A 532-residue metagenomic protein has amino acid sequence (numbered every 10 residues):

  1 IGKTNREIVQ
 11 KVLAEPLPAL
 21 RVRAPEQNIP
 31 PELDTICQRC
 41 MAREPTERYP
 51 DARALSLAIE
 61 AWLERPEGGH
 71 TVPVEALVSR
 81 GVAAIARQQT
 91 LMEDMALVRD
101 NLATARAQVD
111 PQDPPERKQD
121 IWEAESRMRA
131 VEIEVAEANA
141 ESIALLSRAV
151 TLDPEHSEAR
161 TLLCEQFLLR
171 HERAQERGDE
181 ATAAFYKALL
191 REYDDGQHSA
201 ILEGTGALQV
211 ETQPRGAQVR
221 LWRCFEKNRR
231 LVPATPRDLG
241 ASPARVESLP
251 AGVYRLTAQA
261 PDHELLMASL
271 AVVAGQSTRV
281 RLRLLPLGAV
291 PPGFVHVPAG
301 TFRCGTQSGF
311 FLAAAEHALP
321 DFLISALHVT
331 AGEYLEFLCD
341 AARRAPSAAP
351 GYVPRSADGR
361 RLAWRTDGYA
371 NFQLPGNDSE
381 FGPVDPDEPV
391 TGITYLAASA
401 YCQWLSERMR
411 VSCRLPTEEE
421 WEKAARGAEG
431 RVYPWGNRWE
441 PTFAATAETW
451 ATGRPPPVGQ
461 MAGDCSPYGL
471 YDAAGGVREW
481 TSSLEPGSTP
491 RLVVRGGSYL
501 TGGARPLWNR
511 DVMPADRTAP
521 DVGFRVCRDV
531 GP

Functional and structural regions predicted by a protein language model:
I1-H70, T90-L97, K118, E132-I133 (+1 more regions): C-terminal lobe helix-coil module of Hanks-type protein kinase domains
P50-E116, R170-T182, Y186: Juxtacatalytic C-terminal regulatory tail of Ser/Thr protein kinases
G81, G206-P214, L282: A short, amphipathic beta-strand motif
R215-S269, V273-N377, P386-A397, A474-G475: A short glycine-rich, aromatic-capped structural motif
V297, S356, D367-P520, C527: Functional-site microenvironments in short loops/helix caps that host divalent-cation chemistry
